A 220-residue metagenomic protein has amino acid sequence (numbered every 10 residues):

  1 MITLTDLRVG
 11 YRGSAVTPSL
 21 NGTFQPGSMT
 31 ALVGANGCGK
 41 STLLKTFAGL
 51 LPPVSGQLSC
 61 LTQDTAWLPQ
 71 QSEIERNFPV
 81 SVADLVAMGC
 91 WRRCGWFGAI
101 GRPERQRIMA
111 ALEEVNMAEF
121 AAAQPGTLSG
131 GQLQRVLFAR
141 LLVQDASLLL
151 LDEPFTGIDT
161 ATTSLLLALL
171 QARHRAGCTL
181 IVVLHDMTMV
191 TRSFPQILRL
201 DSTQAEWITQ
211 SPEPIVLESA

Functional and structural regions predicted by a protein language model:
A48: Helix-to-loop junction immediately C-terminal to a conserved catalytic motif
R102-F120: Conserved ABC ATPase "signature" region
Q124-L128, Q132: Conserved ABC ATPase signature
F138: Hydrophobic anchor residue at the start of the ABC signature
L149-E153: Catalytic Walker B motif of ABC-type/P-loop ATPase nucleotide-binding domains
T160-T162: Helix N-cap at the start of a conserved alpha-helix in ABC-type nucleotide-binding domains
L184-H185: H-loop/switch region of ABC-family ATPase nucleotide-binding domains
